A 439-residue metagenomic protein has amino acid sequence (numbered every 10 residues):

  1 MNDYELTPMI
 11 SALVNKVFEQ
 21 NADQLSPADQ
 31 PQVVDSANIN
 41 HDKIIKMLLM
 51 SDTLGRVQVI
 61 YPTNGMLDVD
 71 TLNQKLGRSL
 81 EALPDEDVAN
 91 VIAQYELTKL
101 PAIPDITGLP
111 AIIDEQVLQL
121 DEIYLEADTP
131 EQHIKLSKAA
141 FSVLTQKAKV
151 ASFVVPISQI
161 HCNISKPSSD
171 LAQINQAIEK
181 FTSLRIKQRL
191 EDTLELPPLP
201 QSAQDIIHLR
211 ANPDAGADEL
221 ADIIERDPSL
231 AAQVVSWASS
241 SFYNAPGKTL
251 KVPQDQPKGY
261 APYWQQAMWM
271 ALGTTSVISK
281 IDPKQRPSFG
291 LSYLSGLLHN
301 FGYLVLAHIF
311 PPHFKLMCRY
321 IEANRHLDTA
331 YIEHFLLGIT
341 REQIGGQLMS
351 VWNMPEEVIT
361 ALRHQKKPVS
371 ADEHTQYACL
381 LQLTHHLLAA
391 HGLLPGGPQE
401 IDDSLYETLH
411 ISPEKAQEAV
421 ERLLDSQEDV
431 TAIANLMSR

Functional and structural regions predicted by a protein language model:
M1-A172, Q176, S183: Extended, low-hydrophobicity, polar/charged segments
D3, V17, S158-C318, T329 (+1 more regions): Conserved alpha-helical "signature site" that marks functionally important helical segments or helix/loop junctions
S26-N38, A221-I224, E400-Y406: Short secondary-structure junction/hinge motifs that connect adjacent elements
D68, P355-E356, S412: Helix N-cap / loop-to-helix initiation motif
Q74-K75, K147, K280, V351 (+1 more regions): Residues at alpha-helix termini
E86, L362, A419: Residue-level "edge-of-site" marker
N324: Active-site-proximal region of nucleotide-activated glycan assembly enzymes, centered on histidine/acidic-rich loops
H386, G397-Q399, D403-R439: Terminal helices and disordered tails flanking the catalytic cores of nucleotide-processing hydrolases
